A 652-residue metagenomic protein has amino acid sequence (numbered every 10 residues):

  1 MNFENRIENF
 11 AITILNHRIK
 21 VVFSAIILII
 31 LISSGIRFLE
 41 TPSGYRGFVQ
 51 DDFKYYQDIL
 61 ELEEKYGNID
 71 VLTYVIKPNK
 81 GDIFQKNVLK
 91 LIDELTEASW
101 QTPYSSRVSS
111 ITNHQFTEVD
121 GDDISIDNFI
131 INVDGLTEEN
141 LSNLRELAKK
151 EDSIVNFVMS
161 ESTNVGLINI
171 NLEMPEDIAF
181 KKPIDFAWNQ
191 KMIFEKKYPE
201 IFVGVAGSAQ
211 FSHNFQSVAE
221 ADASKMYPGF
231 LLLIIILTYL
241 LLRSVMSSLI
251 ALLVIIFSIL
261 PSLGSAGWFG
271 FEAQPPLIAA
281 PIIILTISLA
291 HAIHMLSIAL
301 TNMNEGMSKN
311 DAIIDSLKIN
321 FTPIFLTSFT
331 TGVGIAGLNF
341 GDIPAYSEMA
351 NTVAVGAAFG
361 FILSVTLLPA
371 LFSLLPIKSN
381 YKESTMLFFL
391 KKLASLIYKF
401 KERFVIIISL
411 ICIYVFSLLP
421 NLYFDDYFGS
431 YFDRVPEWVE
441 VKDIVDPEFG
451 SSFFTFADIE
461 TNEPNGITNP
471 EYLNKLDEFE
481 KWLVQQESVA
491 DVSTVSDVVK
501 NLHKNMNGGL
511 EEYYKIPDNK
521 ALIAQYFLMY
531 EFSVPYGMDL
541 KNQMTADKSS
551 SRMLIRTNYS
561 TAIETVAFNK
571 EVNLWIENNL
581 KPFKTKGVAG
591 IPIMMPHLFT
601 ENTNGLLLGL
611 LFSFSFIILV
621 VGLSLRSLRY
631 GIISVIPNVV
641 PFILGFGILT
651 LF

Functional and structural regions predicted by a protein language model:
M1-S43, A370, K378-F428, P436 (+1 more regions): Signature of alpha-helical transmembrane segments and their immediate interfacial
F23, W268, L285-S297, F321-F340 (+1 more regions): Transmembrane alpha-helices and their membrane-interface boundaries in multi-pass membrane transporters and channels
F38-I83, L89, E138-M159, Y398 (+3 more regions): Solvent-exposed, non-transmembrane loop/terminal regulatory segments of multi-pass membrane proteins
E64, K90, E94, G135-V245 (+2 more regions): Extracytoplasmic
N87-V165, N169, P183, Y198-F202 (+1 more regions): Alpha-helical transmembrane helix bundles of large polytopic membrane transport and channel proteins
E220-A273, F340-P344, L608-F652: Interfacial segments of transmembrane alpha-helices in multi-pass membrane proteins
N302-F329: Helix-loop junctions and hydrophobic alpha-helical segments within the transmembrane domains of large membrane
E402-A521: Juxtamembrane segments of multi-pass membrane proteins
